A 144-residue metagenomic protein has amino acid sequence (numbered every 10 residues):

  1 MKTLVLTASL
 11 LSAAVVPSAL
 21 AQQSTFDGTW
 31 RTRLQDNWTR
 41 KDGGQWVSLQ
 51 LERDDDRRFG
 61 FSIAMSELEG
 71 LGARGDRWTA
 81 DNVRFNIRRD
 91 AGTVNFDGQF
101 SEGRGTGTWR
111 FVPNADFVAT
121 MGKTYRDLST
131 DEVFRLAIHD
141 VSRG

Functional and structural regions predicted by a protein language model:
M1-L4: Positively charged n-region of N-terminal signal peptides that target proteins for export
T7-A14: Bacterial N-terminal signal peptides
V16-S18: N-terminal signal peptide c-region/cleavage motif recognized by signal peptidases
L20-G144: General marker for long, soluble alpha-helical cores
